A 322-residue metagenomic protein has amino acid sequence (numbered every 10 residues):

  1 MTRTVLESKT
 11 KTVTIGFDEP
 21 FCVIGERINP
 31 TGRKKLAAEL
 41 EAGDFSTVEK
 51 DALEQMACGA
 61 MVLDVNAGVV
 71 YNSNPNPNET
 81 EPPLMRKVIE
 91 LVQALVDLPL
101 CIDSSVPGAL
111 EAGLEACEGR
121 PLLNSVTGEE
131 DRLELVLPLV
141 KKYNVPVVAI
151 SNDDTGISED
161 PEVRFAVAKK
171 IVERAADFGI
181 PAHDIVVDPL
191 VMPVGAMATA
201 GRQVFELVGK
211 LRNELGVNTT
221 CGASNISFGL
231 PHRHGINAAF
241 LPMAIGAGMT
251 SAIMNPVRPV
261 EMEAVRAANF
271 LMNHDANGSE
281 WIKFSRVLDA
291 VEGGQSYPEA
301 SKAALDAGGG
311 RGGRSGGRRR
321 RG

Functional and structural regions predicted by a protein language model:
M1-V186, M192-G322: Domain-level signal for soluble alpha/beta catalytic cores
